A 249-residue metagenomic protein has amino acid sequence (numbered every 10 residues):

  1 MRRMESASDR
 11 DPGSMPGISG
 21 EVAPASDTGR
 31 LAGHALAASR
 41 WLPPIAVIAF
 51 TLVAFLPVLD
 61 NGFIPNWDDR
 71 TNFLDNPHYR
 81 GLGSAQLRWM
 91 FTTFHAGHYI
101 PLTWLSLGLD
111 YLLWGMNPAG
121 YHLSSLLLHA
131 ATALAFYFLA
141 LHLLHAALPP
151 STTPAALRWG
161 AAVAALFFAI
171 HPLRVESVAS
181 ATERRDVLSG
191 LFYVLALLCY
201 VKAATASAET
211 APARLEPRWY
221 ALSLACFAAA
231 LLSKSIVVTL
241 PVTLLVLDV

Functional and structural regions predicted by a protein language model:
R2-V249: Polytopic membrane enzymes that build or remodel cell-surface glycoconjugates and lipids
